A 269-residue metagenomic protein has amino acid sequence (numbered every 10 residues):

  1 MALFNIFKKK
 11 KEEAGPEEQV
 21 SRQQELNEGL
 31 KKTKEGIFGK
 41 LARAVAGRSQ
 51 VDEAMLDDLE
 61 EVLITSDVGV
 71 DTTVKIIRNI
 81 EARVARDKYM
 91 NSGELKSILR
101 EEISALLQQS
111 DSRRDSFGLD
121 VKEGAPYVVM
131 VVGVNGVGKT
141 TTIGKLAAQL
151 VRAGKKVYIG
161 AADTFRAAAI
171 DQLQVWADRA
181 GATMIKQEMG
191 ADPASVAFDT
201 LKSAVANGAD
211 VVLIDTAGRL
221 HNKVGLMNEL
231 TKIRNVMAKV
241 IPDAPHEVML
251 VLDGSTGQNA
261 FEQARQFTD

Functional and structural regions predicted by a protein language model:
M1-G118, K122-M130, R152, V157 (+1 more regions): Non-catalytic terminal/linker segments enriched in charged/polar, low-complexity residues
D71, R100-D269: P-loop/Walker A NTP-binding module and the surrounding RecA-like catalytic core of P-loop NTPases
